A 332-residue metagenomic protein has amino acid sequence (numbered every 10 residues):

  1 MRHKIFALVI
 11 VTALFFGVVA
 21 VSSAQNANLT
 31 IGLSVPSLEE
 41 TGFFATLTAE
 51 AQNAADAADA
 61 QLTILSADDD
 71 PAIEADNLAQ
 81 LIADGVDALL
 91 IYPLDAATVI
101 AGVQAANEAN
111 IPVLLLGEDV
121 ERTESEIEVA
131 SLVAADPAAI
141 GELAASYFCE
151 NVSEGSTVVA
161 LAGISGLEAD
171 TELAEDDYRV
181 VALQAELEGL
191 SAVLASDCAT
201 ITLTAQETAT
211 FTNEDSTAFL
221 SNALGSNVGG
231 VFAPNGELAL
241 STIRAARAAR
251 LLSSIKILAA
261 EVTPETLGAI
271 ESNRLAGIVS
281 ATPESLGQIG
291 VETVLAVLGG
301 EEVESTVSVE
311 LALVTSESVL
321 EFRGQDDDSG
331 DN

Functional and structural regions predicted by a protein language model:
M1-T30, Q104-I111, S153, D327-N332: Short, low-complexity disordered leader/linker segments with a strong preference for bacterial N-terminal type II
A27-L29, A169-T171, E175, L194 (+1 more regions): Hinge/cleft segment of the Venus flytrap/periplasmic-binding protein
T30-A54, A58, T63-D76, V86 (+4 more regions): Extracytoplasmic "Venus flytrap"
G42-A58, I140-A144, A169-I201, D215 (+4 more regions): Short, solvent-exposed amphipathic alpha-helices that sit in or adjacent to ligand/effector-binding or catalytic
A72-V86, E214-N227: Short, well-structured alpha-helical segments in soluble
E74, L132-V159, D215-T217, V262-T266 (+1 more regions): Hydrophobic alpha-helical segments within soluble ligand-binding/sensing domains
I91-E108, L190, A205-G268: Hydrophobic alpha-helical
A96-A139, Y147-E150, T157, L161-E172 (+3 more regions): Flexible loop/hinge segments that line or gate small-molecule binding clefts
